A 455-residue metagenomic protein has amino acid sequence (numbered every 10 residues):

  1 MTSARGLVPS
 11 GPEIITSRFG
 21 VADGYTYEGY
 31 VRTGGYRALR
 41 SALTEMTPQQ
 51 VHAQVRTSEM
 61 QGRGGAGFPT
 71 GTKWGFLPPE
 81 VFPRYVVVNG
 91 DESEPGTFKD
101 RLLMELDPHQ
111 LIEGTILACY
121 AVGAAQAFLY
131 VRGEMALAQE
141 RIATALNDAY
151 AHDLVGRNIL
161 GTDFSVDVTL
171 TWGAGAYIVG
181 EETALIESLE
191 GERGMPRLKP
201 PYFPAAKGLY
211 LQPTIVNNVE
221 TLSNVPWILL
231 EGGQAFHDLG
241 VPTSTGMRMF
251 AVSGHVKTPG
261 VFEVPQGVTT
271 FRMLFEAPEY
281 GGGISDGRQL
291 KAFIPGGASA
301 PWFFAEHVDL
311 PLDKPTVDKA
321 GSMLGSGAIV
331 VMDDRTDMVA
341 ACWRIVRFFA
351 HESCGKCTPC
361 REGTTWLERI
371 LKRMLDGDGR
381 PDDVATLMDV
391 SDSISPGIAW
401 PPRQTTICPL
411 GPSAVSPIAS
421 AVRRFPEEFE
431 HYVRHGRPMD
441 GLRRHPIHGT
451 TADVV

Functional and structural regions predicted by a protein language model:
M1-H52: Cofactor-/ligand-binding subdomain signature composed of acidic, glycine-rich, tryptophan-containing flexible loops
Y30-R37, N89-D100, A206-L209, A251-V256: Gly-rich Lys/Arg/Thr-decorated short loops/hinges at beta-loop-alpha junctions or inter-strand turns that position
A38-Q54, F82-V86, G90, K99-M104 (+5 more regions): Ferredoxin-type iron-sulfur electron-transfer modules in oxidoreductases and energy-metabolism complexes
R56-L77, G173-E187, G191-R193, A350-G363 (+1 more regions): Conserved phosphate/anionic-ligand binding catalytic regions in large, soluble enzymes, centered on
A66-G67, G71-W74, T97-D100, Q139-T144 (+9 more regions): Short acidic, glycine/serine/threonine-rich loops at helix termini
D107-A121: Histidine-anchored nucleotide/phosphate-binding helix
G114-A118, Q266-S285: Short amphipathic, charge-patterned alpha-helical segments
Q139-Q266: Hydrophobic alpha-helical positions that pack around
